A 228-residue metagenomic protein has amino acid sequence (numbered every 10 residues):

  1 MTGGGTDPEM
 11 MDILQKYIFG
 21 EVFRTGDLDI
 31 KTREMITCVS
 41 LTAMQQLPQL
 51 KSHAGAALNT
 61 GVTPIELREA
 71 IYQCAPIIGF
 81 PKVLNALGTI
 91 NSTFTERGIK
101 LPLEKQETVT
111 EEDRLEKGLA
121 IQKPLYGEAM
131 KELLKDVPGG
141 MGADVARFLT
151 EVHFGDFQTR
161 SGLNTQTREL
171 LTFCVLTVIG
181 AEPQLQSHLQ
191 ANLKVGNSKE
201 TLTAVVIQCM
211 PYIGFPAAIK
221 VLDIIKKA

Functional and structural regions predicted by a protein language model:
M1-K31, V83-T165, K194, P211 (+1 more regions): Acidic, glycine/proline-rich low-complexity segments that act as flexible tails and inter-domain linkers
M1-R68: Ordered, small/hydrophobic-rich secondary-structure cores
Q15, Q45-Q49, Q73, Q106 (+6 more regions): Residue-identity detector for glutamine
D29, Q45-R68, Y72, P81-F94 (+2 more regions): Extended intrinsically disordered, low-complexity coil regions enriched in Ser, Thr, Gly, Ala and often Pro
T32-L41, A70-I71, T167-L176, V205-C209: Short, structured motif recognition centered on aromatic/hydrophobic residues
P76: Phosphate/ribose-phosphate-bearing ligand recognition and processing surfaces, centered on ADP-ribose/NAD(+/P+) systems
S161, C174-I179: Short, glycine/charged-rich beta-strand-loop motifs at protein surfaces that mediate ligand recognition and catalysis
